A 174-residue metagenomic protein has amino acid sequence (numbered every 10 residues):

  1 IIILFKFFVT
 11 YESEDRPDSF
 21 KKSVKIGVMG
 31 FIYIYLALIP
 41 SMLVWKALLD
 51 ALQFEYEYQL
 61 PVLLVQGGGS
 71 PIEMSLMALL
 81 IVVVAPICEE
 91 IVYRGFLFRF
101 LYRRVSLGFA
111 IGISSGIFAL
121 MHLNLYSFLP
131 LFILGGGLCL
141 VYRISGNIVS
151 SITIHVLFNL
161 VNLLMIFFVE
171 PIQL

Functional and structural regions predicted by a protein language model:
I1, M77-I81, L131-L138: Hydrophobic core segments of transmembrane alpha-helices in multi-pass, intramembrane catalytic enzymes
I1-V9, L80-R103: Transmembrane alpha-helical segments in integral membrane proteins
I2, I39, L43, A78 (+3 more regions): Membrane-embedded alpha-helical segments of multi-pass transporters/permeases
I3-E14, V141-S145: Structural signal for the C-terminal ends of transmembrane alpha-helices and the immediately following loop
F7-A85, I172-L174: Juxtamembrane helix-loop-helix connectors linking adjacent transmembrane helices in multi-pass membrane enzymes
P17, I26, C88-I113, R143-N147: Membrane-interface helix/loop boundary segments of multi-pass membrane proteins
V24-V44, V83, I87, G112 (+5 more regions): Hydrophobic, lipid-facing residues on alpha-helical transmembrane segments of integral membrane proteins
G108-L174: Functionally important transmembrane alpha-helices
